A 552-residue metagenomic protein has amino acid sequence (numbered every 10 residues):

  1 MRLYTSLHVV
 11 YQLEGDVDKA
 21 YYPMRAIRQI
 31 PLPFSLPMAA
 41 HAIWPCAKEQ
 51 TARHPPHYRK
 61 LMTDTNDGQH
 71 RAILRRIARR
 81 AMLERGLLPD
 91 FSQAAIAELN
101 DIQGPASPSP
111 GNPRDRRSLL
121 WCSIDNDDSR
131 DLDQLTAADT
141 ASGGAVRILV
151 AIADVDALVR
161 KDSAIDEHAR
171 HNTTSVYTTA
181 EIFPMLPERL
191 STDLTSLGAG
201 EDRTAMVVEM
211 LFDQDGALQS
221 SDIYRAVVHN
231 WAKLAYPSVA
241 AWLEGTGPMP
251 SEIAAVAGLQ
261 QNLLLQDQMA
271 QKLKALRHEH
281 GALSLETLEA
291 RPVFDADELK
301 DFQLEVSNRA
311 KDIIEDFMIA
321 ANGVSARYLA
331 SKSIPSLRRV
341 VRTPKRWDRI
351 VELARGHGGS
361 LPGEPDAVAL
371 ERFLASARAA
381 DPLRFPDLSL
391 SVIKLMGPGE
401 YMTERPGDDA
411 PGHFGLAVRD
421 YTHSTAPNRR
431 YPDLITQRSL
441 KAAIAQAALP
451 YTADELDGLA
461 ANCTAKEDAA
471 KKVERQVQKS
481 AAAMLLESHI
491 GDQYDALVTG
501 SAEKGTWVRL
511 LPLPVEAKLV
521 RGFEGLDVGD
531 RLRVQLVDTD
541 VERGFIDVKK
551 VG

Functional and structural regions predicted by a protein language model:
Y4, Y11, D18-Y22, H54-H57: Intrinsic-disorder-associated, low-complexity terminal segments enriched in Asp/Asn/His/Tyr and depleted of Lys/Arg
S6, P23, F34-S35: Serine residues within intrinsically disordered or low-complexity segments
H57-L149, D156-D202, K233, S238-L243 (+6 more regions): Charge-lined substrate channels and their catalytic hotspots, especially those that engage the 3′ end of RNA
M62-D64, V324, R355-G552: Structured C-terminal cores of nucleic-acid metabolism proteins
F91-A97, R114-D115, S220-Y224, Q266 (+7 more regions): Short coil/turn segments at secondary-structure boundaries
L132-K345, R349-E352, G356-G359, G412-R430 (+1 more regions): Feature marking long nucleic-acid-engaging regions of large polymerase/nuclease enzymes
